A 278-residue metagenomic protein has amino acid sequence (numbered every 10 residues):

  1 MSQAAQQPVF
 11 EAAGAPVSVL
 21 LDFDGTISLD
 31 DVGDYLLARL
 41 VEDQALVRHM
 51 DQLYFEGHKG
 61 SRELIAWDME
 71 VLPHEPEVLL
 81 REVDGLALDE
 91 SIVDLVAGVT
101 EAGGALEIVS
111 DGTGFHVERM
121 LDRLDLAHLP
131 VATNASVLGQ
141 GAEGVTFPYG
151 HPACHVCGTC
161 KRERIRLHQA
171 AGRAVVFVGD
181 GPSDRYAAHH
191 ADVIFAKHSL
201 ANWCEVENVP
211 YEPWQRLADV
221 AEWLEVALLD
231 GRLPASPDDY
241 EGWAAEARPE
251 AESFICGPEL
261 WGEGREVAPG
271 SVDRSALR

Functional and structural regions predicted by a protein language model:
M1-S2, D273: Short, intrinsically disordered, low-complexity terminal segments
S2-T133: Alpha-helical substrate-recognition element adjacent to the catalytic core
S91-A105, G112-R278: C-terminal cap/substrate-recognition subdomain and adjoining C-terminal extension of metal-dependent phosphatase-like
